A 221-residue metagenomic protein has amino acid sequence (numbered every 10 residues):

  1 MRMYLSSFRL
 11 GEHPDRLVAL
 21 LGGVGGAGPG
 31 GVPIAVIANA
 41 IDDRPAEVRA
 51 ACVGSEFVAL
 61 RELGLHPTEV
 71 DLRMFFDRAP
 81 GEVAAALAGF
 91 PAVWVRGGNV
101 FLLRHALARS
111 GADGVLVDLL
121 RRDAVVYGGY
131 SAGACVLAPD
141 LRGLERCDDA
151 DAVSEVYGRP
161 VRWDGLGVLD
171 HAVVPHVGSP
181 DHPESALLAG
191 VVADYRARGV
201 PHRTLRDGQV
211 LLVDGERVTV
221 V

Functional and structural regions predicted by a protein language model:
M1-F101, A189, R196-V221: Extended, subdomain-level signal for the structured scaffold at the beginning of enzyme domains
M1-L5, L65-H66, N99, R142-D148 (+3 more regions): N-terminal start-of-chain detector that recognizes signal peptides and the immediate post-cleavage beginning
E47, H105-A106, A138-D140, E184 (+1 more regions): Short, well-ordered secondary-structure micro-motifs
L87-G97, L119-G133, D149, P183-A193: A short, terminal or domain-edge coil/loop segment
H105-A108, D113-S179: Class I SAM-dependent methyltransferase SAM-binding "motif I" and its flanking Rossmann-like core
D164-G208: Conserved anion/nucleotide-ligand pocket segment
